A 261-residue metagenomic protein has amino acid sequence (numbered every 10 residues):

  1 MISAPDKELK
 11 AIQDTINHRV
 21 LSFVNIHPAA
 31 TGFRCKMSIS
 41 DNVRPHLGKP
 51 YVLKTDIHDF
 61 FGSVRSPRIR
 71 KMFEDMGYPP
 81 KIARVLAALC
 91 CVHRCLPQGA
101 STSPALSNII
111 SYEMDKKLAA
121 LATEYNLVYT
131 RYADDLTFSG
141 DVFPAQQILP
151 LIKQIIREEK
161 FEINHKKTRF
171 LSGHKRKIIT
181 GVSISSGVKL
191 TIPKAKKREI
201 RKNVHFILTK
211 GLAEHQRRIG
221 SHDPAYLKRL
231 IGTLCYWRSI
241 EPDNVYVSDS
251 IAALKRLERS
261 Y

Functional and structural regions predicted by a protein language model:
M1-T55, F60-G62, R68-P79, A88-A100 (+2 more regions): Right-hand nucleic-acid polymerase module
M37-I39, A120-Y125: Short amphipathic beta-strand starts and helix->beta connectors
R84: A short, basic-hydrophobic beta/loop patch
S103: Active-site-proximal polar cores
V128-R131: Short beta-strand
F138-S139: A short beta-alpha structural unit
